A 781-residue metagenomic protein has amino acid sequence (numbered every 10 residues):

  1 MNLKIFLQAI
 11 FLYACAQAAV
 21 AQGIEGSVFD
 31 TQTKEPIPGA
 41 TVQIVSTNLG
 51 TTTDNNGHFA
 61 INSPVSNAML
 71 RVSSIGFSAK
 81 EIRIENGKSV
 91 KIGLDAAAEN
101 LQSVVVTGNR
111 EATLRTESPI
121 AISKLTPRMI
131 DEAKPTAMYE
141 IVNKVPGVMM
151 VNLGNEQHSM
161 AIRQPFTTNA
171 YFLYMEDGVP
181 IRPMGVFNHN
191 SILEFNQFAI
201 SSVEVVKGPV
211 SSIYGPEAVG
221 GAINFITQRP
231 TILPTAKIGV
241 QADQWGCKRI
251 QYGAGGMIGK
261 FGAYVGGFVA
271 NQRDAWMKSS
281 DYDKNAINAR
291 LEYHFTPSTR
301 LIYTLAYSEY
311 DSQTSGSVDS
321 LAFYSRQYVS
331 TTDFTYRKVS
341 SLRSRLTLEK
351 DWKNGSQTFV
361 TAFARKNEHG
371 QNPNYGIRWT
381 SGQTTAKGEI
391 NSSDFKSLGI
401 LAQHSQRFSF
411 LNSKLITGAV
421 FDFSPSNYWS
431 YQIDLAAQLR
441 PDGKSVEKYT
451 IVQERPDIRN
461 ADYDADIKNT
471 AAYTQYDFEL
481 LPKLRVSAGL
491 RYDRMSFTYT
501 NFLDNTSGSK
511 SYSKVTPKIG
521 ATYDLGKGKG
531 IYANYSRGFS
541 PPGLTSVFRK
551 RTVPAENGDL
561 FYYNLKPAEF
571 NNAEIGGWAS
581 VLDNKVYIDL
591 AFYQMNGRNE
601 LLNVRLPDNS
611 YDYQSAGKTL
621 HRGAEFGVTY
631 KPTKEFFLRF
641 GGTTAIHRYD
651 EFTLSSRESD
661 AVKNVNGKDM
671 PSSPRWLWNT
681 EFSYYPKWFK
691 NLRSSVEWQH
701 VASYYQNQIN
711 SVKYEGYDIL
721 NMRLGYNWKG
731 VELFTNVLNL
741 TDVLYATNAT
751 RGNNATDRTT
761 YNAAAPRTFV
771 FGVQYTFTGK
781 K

Functional and structural regions predicted by a protein language model:
K4, H294-S308, K338-T500, V581-L582 (+3 more regions): Face-selective signature of the C-terminal outer-membrane beta-barrel domain
F29-T33, A40-V45, M69-F77, E85-D131: Short, acidic, small-residue-rich periplasmic hinge/interaction motif at the N-terminus of Gram-negative outer-membrane
A60-N62, V179-K207: Short acidic/polar hinge/loop motifs at secondary-structure boundaries that mediate gating or recognition
N62, I122, Y139-V179, P183: Extracytoplasmic beta-strand/coil segments of soluble accessory domains associated with Gram-negative outer-membrane
T235, A242-N271, W276-S315, Y336-N354: Transmembrane beta-barrel wall of Gram-negative outer-membrane proteins
G255-G256, K260, E349-D351, Q357-P373 (+6 more regions): Membrane-embedded beta-barrel scaffold of Gram-negative outer-membrane proteins
H404, P482, F592-N596, Q614-Q708 (+1 more regions): Gram-negative outer-membrane beta-barrel transporters
F539, L638, Q699-N707, Y726-K781: C-terminal beta-signal and adjacent terminal beta-strands/loops of Gram-negative outer-membrane beta-barrel proteins
